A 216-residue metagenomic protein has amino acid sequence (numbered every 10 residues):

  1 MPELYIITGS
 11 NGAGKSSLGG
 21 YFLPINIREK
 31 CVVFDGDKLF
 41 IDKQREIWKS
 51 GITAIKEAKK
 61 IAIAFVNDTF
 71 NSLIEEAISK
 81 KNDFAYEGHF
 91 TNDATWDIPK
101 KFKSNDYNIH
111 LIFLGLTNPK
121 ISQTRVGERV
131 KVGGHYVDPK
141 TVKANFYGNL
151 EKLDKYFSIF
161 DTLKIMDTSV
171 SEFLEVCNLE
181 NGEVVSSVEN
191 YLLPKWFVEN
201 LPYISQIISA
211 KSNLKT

Functional and structural regions predicted by a protein language model:
L4-I6: Short hydrophobic/aromatic beta-strand immediately N-terminal to the Walker A/P-loop
G9: The Walker A (P-loop) glycine that initiates the GxxxxGKT/S ATP-binding motif of P-loop NTPases
G12: Walker A (P-loop) phosphate-binding loop of P-loop NTPases
K15: Conserved lysine of the Walker
G20-K80: Conserved substrate/cofactor phosphate-moiety recognition/catalytic segment in nucleotide-dependent phosphotransferases
I61-F113, N149: Glycine-rich phosphate-binding loop used to anchor ATP phosphates in small-molecule kinases, encompassing both
Y107-L153: A glycine- and Lys/Arg-enriched "phosphate-lid" helix/loop adjacent to the NTP-binding pocket of small-molecule kinases
Y156-T216: NTP-dependent small-molecule kinase module
